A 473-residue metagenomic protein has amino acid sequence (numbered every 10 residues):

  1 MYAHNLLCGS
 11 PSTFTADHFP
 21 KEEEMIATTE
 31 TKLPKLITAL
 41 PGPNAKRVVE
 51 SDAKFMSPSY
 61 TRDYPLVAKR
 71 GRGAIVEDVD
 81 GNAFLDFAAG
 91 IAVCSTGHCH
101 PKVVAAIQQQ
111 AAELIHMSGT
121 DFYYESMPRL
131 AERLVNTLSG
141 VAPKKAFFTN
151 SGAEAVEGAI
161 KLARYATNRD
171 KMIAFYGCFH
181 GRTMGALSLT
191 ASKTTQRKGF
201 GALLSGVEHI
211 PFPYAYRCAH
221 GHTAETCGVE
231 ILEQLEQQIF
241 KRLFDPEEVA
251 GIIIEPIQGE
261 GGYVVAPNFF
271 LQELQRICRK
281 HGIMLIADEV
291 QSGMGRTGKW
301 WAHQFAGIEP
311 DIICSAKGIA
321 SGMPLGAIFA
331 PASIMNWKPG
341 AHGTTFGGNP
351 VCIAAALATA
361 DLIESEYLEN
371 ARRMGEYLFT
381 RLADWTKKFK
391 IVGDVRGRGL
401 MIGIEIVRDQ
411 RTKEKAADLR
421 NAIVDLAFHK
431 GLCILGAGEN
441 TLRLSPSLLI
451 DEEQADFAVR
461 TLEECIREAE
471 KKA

Functional and structural regions predicted by a protein language model:
A3-N5, G9: Short hydrophobic alpha-helical segments enriched in small aliphatic residues
G9-P11, E50: Intrinsically disordered, low-complexity segments enriched in Ser/Pro/Gly/Ala and basic residues
T13-E24: Short, Lys/Arg-enriched N-terminal segments with co-localized hydrophobic residues within the first ~10-30 amino acids
M25-A473: Conserved N-terminal phosphate-binding loop of PLP-dependent enzymes in the Aspartate aminotransferase
